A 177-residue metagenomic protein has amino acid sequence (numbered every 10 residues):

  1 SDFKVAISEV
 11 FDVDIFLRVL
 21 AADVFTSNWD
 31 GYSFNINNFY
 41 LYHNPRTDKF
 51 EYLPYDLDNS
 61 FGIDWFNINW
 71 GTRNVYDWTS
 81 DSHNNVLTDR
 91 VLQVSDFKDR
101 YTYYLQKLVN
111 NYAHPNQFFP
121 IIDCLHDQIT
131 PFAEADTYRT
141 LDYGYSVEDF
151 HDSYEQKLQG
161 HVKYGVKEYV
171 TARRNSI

Functional and structural regions predicted by a protein language model:
S1-F34, N38-I177: Middle-to-C-terminal accessory/interaction subdomains
